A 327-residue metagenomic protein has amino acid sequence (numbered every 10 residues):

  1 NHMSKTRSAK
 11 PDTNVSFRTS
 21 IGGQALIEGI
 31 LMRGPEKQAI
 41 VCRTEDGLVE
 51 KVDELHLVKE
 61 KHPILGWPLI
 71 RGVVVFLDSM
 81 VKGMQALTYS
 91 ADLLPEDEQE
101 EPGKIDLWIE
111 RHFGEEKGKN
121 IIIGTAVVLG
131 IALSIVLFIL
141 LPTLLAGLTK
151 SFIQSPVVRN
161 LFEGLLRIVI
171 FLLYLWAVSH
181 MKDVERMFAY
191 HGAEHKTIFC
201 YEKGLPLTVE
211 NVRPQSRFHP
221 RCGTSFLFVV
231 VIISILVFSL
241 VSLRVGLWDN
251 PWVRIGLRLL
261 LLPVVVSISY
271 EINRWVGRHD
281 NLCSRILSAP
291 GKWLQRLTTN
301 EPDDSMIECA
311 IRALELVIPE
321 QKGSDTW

Functional and structural regions predicted by a protein language model:
M3-P102: Divalent-cation
S4-L26, I30-M32, I153, V157-S225 (+2 more regions): Polar-ligand-bearing catalytic/cofactor-coordination segments of membrane-embedded or membrane-tethered inner-membrane
H56, P63, F76, G83-P102 (+9 more regions): Multi-pass alpha-helical transmembrane bundle typical of ion/small-solute transporters and intramembrane aspartyl
I64-Y89, E163-F188, L262-R278: Hydrophobic alpha-helical membrane-embedded segments
Y89-L93, G130-S155, V230-G256, Y270: Juxtamembrane "helix exit" motif at the C-terminal ends of alpha-helical transmembrane segments in multi-pass membrane
E100-S151, S155-M181: Hydrophobic alpha-helical segments characteristic of transmembrane helices in integral membrane transporters
L107-K117, L144-F162, S242-G256, W275-R285 (+1 more regions): Membrane interface segments of multi-pass transport proteins and intramembrane proteases
G118-V136, Q215-L240: Transmembrane alpha-helical segments and their cytosolic interface motifs in multi-pass membrane proteins
